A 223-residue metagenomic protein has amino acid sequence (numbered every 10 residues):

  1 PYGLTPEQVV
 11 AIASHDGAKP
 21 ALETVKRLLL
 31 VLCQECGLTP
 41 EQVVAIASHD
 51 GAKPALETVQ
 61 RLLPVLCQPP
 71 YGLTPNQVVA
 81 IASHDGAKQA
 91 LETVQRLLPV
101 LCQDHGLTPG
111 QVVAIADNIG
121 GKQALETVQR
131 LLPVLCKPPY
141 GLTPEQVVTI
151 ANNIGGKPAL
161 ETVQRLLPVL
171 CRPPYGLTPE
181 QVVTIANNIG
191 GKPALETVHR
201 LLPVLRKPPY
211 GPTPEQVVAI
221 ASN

Functional and structural regions predicted by a protein language model:
P1-N223: Thr-biased low-complexity repeat/linker tracts and other Thr-enriched repetitive architectures
